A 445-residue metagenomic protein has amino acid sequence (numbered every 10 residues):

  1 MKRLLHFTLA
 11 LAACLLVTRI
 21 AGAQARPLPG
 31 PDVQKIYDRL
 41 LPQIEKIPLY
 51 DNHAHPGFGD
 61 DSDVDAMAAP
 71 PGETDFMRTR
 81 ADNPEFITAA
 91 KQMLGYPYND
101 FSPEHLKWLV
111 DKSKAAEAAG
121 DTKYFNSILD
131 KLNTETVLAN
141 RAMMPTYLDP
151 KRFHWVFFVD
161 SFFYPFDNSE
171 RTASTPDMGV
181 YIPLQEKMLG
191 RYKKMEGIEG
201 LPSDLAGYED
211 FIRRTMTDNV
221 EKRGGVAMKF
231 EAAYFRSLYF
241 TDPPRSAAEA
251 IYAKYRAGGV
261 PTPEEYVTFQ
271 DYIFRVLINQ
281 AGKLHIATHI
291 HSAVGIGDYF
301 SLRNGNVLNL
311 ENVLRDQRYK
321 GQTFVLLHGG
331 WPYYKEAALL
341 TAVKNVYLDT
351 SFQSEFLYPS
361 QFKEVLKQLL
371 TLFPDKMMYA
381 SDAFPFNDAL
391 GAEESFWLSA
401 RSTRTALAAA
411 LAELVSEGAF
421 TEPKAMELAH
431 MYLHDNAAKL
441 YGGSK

Functional and structural regions predicted by a protein language model:
M1-L9: Bacterial N-terminal signal peptides that target proteins for export
R3-L4, G22, P27-N52, P71-D100 (+4 more regions): Mid-to-C-terminal alpha-helical segments outside catalytic/metal-binding sites
T8-R19: Bacterial N-terminal signal peptides
P31, G305-L310, L314-V325, G329-K445: H/E-rich (His + Asp/Glu) clusters that bind or coordinate divalent metals
E45, V64-F157, F162-D167, S174-G200 (+1 more regions): Alpha-helical scaffold segments that flank or form the walls of functional sites
Y50-A54, T136-A139, H154-V159, M228-F230 (+4 more regions): Hydrophobic faces of well-ordered beta-strands that scaffold small-molecule active sites in alpha/beta enzyme cores
P71-G72, M178-E196, P243-E264, R404-A410: A solvent-exposed, charged loop/short amphipathic helix patch at secondary-structure junctions
L205-F230, S237-V346, S360-M378: Histidine/acidic residue-rich metal-binding segments in metalloenzymes
